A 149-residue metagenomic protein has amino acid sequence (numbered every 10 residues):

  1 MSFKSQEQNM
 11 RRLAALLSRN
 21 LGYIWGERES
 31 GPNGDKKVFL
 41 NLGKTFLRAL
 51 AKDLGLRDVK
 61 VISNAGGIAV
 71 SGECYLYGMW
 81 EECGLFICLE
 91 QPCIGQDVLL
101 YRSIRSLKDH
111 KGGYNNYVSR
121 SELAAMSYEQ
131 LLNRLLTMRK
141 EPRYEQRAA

Functional and structural regions predicted by a protein language model:
M1-Q8, K140-A149: Short intrinsically disordered terminal tails
F3-W80: Negatively charged, low-complexity tracts enriched in Asp/Glu with abundant Ser/Thr
Q8, R28, A51, S106 (+3 more regions): Short linear sequence elements within intrinsically disordered, low-complexity coil regions
L16-Y23, T45, A49-R57, L107-H110 (+3 more regions): Surface-exposed polar/charged interaction patches
E73-T137: Intrinsically disordered, low-complexity regulatory segments enriched in Ser/Thr/Pro and charged residues
